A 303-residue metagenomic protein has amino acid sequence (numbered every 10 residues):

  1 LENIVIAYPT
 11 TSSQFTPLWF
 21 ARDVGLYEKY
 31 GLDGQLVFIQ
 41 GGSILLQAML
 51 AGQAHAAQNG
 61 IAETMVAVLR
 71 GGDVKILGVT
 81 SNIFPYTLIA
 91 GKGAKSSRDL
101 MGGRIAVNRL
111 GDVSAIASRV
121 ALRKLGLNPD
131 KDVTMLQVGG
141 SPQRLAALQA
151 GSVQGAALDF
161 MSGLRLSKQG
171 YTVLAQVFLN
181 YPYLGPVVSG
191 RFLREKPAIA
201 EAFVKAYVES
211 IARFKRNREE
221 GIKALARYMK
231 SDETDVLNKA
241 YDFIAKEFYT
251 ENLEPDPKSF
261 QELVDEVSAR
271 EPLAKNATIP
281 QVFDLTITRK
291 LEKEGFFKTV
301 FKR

Functional and structural regions predicted by a protein language model:
L1-A150, Q154-F160, V173-N180: Short, glycine-/small- and polar/acidic-enriched structural segments that line small-molecule recognition paths
W19, M65, R119, L164-S167 (+3 more regions): Predominant activation on well-ordered alpha-helical scaffold segments within soluble catalytic domains
Q35, S43, T134-M135, K239-A245 (+1 more regions): Short linear loop/turn motifs
E63, M135, P142-S231: Pocket-lining segment of extracytoplasmic ligand-binding domains
V113-P129, A206-K239, P280-T286, K290-G295: Ligand-binding clefts/hinges and TM-proximal coupling segments of bilobed small-molecule sensing domains
K196-K275: Secondary-structure end/capping motifs
V264-R303: Conserved C-terminal helix/tail region of periplasmic/extracytoplasmic solute-binding proteins
